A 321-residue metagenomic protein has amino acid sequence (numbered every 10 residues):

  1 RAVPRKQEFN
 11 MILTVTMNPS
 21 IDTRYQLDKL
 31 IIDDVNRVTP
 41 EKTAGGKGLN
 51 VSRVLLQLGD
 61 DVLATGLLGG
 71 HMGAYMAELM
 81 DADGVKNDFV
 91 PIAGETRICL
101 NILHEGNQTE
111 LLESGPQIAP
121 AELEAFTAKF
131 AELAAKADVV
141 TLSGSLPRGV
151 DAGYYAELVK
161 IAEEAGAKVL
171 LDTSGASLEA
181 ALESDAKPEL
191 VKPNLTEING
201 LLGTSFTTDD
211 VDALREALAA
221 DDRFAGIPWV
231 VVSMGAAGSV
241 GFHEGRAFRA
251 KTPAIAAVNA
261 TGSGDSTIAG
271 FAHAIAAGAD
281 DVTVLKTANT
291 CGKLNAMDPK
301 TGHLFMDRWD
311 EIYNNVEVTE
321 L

Functional and structural regions predicted by a protein language model:
A2-T65, M72-Y75, K251, L321: Glycine-rich phosphate/adenosyl-contacting loop at the front of the ribokinase-like
V35, Q57-A137, D310-L321: Conserved N-terminal subdomain of the carbohydrate kinase-like
L56, V159, E163, A276: Gly/Ala-rich phosphate-binding loop of Rossmann-like dinucleotide-binding domains, activating on the conserved
Q117-A119, L146-V150, S177-L178, N199-G200 (+2 more regions): Short, small-residue-enriched loops and turns at beta-alpha junctions that line or gate enzyme active sites
A134-G149: Short acidic, glycine-rich surface-loop motifs adjacent to enzyme active sites
A156-A247: Conserved phosphate/ATP/ADP-binding segment of small-molecule kinases
E183, V211-L321: Conserved phosphate-binding/catalytic region of the ribokinase-like
